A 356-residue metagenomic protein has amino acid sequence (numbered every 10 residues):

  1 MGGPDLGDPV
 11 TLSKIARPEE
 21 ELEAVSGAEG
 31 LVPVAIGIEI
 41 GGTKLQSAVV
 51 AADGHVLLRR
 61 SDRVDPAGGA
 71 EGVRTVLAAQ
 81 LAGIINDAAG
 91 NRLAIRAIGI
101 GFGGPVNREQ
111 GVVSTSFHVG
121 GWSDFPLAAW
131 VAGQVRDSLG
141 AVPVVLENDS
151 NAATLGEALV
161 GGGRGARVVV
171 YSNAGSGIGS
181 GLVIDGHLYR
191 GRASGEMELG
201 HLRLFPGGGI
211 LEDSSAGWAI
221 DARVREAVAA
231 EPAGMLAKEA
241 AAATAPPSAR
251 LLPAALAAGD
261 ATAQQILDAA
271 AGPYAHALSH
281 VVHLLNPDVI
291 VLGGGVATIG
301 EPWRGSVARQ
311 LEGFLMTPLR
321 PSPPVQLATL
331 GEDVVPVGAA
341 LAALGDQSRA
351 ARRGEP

Functional and structural regions predicted by a protein language model:
G2-A97, N107-V112, V131-V142, G156-A166 (+1 more regions): ATP-binding/phosphotransfer module of carbohydrate and carboxylate kinases, centering on a glycine-rich
E39, G99-G103, E147, Y171-G177 (+1 more regions): Short beta-strand segments
G42, A152, S176: Short, glycine/acidic-enriched loop or turn micro-motifs at the edges of active sites
R60-D62, F117, R192: Short hydrophobic alpha-helix segments
G104, W122-A128: A structural motif shared across PLP-dependent enzymes of the aminotransferase-like
V112-S123: A charged helix-plus-loop insertion that forms the helical arch/lid used to bind and gate nucleic-acid substrates
L146-A153: Glycine-rich oxoanion-binding loops at beta->alpha junctions
R164-W218: Glycine-rich phosphate-binding loop of actin/hexokinase-like ATP-binding domains
